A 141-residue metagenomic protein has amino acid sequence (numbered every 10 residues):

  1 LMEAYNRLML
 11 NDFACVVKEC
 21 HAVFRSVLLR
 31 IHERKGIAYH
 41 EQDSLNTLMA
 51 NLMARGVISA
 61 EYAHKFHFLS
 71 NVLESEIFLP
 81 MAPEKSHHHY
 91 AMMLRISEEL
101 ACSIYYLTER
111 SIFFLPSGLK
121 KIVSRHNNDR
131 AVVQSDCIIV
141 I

Functional and structural regions predicted by a protein language model:
L1, V16, C20, F66 (+1 more regions): Hydrophobic packing residues in well-ordered alpha-helices of helical domains and bundles
L1-C15, N128, V132-I138: Charged alpha-helical initiation segments
Y5-L8, D12, I31, E84-Y90 (+1 more regions): Structural motif corresponding to the C-terminal cap of alpha-helices
N6-K18, A22, L94, E98: Short, charged/polar micro-motifs that form catalytic or ligand-binding hotspots
V16-E41: Hydrophobic alpha-helical packing segments in soluble, helical-rich domains
H40-I141: Long, charged low-complexity segments
